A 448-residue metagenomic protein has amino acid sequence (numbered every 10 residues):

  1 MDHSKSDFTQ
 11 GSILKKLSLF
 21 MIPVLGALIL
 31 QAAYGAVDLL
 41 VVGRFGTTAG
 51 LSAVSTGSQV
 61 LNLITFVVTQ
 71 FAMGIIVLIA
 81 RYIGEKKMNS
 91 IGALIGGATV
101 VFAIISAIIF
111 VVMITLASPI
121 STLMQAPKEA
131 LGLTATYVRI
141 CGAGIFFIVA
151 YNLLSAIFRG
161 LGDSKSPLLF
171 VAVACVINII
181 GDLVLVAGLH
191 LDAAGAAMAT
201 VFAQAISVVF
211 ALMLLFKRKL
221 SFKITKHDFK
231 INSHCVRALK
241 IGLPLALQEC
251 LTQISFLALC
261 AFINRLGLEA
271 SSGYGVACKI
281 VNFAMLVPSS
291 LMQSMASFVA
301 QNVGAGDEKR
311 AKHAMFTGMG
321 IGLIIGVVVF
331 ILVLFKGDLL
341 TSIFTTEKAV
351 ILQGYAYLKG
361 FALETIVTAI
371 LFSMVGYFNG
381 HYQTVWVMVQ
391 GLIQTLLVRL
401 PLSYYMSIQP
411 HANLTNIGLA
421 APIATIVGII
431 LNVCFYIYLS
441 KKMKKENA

Functional and structural regions predicted by a protein language model:
M1-M21, I79-F146, G188-L243, V299-E364 (+1 more regions): Short alpha-helical transmembrane segments in multi-pass integral membrane proteins
F8-L40, R44-F45, Q59-M73, L78 (+8 more regions): N-terminal transmembrane alpha-helices
L19-D38, I140, A174, A203-S207 (+4 more regions): Transmembrane helical elements of multi-pass membrane transporters/channels
V24, L28, L40, V77 (+15 more regions): Transmembrane alpha-helix boundary and packing residues in multipass membrane permease domains and related
G26, L30, Y34, I64-V68 (+14 more regions): Residue-level hotspots within pore-lining transmembrane alpha-helices of multi-pass secondary transporters
I29, A33-S52, S121-K128, V184-L191 (+4 more regions): Helix-terminus/linker motif at the lipid-water interface of multi-pass membrane proteins
L51-V111, I148-P167, G273-I331, F335-G337 (+1 more regions): Small-residue-rich hydrophobic transmembrane alpha-helices
A72, C141-R159, P167-C175, A196-V209 (+5 more regions): Short runs within selected transmembrane alpha-helices of multi-pass transporters and secretion channels
